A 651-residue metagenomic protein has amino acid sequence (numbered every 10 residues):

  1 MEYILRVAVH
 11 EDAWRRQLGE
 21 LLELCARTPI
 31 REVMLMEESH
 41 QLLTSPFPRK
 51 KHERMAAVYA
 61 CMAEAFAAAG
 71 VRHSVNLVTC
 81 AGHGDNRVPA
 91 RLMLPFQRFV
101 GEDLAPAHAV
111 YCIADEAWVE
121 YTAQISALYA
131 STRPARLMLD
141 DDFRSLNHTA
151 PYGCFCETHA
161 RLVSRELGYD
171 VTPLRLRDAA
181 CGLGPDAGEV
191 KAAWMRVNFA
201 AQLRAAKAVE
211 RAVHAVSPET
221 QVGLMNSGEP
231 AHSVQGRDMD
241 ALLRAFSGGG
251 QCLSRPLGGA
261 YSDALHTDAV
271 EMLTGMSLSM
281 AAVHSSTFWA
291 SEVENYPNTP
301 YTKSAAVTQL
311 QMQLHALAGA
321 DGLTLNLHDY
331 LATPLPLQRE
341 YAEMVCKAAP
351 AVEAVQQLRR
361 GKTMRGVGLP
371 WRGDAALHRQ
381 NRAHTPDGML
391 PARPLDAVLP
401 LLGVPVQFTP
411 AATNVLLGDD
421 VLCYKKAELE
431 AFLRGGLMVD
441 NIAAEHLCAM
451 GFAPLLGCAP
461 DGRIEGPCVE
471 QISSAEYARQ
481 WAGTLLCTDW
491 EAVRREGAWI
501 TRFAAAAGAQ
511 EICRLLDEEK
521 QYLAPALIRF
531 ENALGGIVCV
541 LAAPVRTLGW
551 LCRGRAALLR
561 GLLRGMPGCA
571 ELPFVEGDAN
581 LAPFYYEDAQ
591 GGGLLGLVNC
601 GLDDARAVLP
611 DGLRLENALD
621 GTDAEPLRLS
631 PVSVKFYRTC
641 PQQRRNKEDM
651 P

Functional and structural regions predicted by a protein language model:
E2-E11, S74-C80, M138-D142, A192-G236 (+1 more regions): Aromatic-lined carbohydrate-recognition surfaces of secreted/lumenal glycan-active proteins
Y3-A13, Q41-A56, L104-E120, D186-R204 (+6 more regions): The substrate-binding groove and active-site-proximal loops of carbohydrate-active enzymes, especially glycoside
H10-A26, A117-L128, G236-L243, S304-Q313: Short, acidic/polar
R16-Q41, L128-R136, L310-G322, V398-F408: Catalytic domains of carbohydrate-active enzymes, especially glycoside hydrolases
V33-M34, V58-L104, R136-L146, E219-L224: Glycine-rich, aromatic-flanked loop segments that form ligand/cofactor-binding clefts across common enzyme folds
M36, A135, L146-T149, L203-R204 (+8 more regions): Hydrophobic targeting/anchoring helices
R72-T132, H159, Y169-M195: Active-site-adjacent "subsite" loops/lids of carbohydrate-active enzymes
L390, G418-P651: A conserved amphipathic helix/loop scaffold that creates a polar/acidic microenvironment used either to coordinate
